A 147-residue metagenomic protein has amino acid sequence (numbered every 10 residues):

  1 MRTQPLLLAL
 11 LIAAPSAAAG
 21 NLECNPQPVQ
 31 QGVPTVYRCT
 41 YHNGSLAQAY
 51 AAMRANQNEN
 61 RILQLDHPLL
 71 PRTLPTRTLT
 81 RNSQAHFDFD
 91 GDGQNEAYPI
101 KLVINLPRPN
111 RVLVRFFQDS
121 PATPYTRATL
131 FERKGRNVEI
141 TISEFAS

Functional and structural regions predicted by a protein language model:
M1-A9: Sec-dependent signal peptide recognition, specifically the positively charged N-region followed immediately by
A13-S16: N-terminal signal peptide c-region/cleavage motif recognized by signal peptidases
A19-S147: Exposed acidic/polar residues on beta-strands and adjacent loops within beta-sheet cores, strongest in beta-propeller
